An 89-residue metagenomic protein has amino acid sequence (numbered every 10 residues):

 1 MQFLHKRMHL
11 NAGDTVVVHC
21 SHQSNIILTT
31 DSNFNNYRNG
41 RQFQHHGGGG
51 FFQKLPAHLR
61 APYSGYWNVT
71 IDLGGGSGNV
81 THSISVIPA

Functional and structural regions predicted by a protein language model:
M1-A89: Acidic, Ser/Thr/Pro
